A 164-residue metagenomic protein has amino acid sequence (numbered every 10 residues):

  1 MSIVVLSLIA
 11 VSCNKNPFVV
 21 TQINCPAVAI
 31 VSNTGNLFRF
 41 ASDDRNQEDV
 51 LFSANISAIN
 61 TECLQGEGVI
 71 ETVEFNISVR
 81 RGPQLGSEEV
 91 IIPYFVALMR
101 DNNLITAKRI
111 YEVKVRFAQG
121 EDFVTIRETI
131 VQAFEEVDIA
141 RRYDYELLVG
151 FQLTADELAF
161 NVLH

Functional and structural regions predicted by a protein language model:
M1-S2: Bacterial N-terminal signal peptides that target proteins for export
L8-S12: C-terminal motif of bacterial Sec signal peptides marking the signal peptidase cleavage site
N14-P17: Bacterial signal peptide processing site
V19-Q22, T106-H164: Helix-rich interaction surfaces within compact, conserved domain-sized segments that mediate assembly or partner
T21-D44: Post-signal peptide N-terminal segment of mature Sec-exported envelope proteins
N46-F52, N60-E71, R81-E88, E121-F123 (+1 more regions): Short, solvent-exposed beta-strand/turn "edge" segments of beta-rich domains on protein surfaces
A58-Q65, F75-P83, Y94-N102, V115-Q119 (+2 more regions): Beta-strand elements of well-folded, non-transmembrane domains
V69-E71, V90-I92, R109, Y145: Hydrophobic core residues within well-ordered beta-strands of beta-rich domains
